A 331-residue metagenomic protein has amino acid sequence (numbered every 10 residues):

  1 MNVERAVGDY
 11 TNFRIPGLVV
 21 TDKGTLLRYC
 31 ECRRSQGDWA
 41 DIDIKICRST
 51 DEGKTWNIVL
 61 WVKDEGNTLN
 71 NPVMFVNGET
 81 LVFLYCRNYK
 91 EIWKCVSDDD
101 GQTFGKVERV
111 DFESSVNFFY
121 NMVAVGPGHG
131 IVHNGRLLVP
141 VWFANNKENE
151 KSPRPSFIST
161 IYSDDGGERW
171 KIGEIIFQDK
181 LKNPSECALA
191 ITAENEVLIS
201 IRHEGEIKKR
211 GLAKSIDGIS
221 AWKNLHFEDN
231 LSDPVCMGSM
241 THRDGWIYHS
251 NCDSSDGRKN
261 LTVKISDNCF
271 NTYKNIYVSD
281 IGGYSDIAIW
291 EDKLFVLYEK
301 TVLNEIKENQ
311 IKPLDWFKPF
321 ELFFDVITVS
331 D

Functional and structural regions predicted by a protein language model:
M1-D331: Asp-box/BNR beta-propeller blade signature and adjacent active/binding-site loops in extracellular glycan-interacting
